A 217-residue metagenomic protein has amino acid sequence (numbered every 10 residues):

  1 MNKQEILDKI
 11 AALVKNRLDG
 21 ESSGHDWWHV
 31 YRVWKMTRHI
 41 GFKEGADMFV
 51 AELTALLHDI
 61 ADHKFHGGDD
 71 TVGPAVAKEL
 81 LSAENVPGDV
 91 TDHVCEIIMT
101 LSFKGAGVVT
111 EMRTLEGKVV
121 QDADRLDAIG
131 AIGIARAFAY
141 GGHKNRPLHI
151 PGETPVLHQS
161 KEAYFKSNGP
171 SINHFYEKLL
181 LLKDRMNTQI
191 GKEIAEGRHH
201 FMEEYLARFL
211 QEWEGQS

Functional and structural regions predicted by a protein language model:
M1-K15: Short alpha-helical hairpin
N2, L18-E44, L57, V109-S217: Divalent metal-dependent phosphate-bond-processing catalytic cores, especially two-metal-ion Mg2+/Mn2+ enzymes that act
L7-K9, A46-V50: N-terminal glycine-rich anion-binding loops that anchor highly charged ligand groups
W27-W34, E52, T91-M99, E203: Short, well-structured alpha-helical segments
V33, D70-A83: An active-site-proximal "capping" alpha-helix that borders the catalytic cofactor pocket
M48-H66, G73, V94-K104: His-Asp-centered metal-binding catalytic motifs of divalent-metal-dependent phosphohydrolases/nucleases
N85-Q121: Hydrophobic, well-structured mid-protein blocks that either form specific transmembrane helices
